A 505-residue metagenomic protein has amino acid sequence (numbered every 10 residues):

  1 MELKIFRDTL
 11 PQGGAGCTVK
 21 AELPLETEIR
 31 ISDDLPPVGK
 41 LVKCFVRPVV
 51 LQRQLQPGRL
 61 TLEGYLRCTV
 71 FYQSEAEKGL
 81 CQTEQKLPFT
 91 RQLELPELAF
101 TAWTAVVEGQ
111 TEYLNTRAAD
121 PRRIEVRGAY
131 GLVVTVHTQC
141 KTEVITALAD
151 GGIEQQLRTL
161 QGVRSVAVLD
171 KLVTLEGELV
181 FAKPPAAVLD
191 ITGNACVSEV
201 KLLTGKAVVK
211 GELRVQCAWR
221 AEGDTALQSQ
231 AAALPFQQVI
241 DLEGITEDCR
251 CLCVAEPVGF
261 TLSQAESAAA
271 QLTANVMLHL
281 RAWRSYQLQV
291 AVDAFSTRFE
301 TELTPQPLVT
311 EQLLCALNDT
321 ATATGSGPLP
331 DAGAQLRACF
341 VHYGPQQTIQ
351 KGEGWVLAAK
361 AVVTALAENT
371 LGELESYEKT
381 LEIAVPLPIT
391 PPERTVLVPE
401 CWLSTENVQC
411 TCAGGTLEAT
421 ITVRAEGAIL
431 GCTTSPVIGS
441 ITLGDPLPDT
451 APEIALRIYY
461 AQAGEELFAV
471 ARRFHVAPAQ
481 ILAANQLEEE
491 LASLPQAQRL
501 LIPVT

Functional and structural regions predicted by a protein language model:
E2-E453: Membrane-lipid interaction segments
D445-Q480, E488-T505: Primarily a LysM-type cell-wall glycan-binding module
A483: Phosphate-coordinating loops and pocket residues in cytosolic domains that bind phosphorylated ligands
